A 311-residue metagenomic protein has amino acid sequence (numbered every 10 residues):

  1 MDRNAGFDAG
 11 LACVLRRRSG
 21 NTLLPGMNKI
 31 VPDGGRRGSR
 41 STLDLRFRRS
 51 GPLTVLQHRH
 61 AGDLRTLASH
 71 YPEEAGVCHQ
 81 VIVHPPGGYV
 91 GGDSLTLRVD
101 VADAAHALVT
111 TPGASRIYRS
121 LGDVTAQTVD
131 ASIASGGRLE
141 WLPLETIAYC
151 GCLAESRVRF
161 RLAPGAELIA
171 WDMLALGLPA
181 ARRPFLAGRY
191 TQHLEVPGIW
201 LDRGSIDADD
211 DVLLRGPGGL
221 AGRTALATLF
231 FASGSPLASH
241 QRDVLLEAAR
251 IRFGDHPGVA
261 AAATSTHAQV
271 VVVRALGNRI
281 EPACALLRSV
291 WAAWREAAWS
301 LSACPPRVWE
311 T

Functional and structural regions predicted by a protein language model:
R17, N21-M27, C304-T311: N-terminal leader/transition segments
N21-T146, C150, R157: N-terminal, charged/glycine-rich beta-strand/loop interface patches
G35, R40-T42, R46-A61, S132-W141 (+5 more regions): N-terminal intrinsically disordered, cationic/polar leader segments that include organellar targeting peptides
R65-A68, Y118-D123, G151-L153, P179-R183 (+2 more regions): A short, polar/proline- and glycine-enriched secondary-structure boundary/capping micro-motif
D172-T311: A structural signal for small-residue-enriched, beta-sheet-centric alpha/beta enzyme cores and oligomeric scaffold folds
